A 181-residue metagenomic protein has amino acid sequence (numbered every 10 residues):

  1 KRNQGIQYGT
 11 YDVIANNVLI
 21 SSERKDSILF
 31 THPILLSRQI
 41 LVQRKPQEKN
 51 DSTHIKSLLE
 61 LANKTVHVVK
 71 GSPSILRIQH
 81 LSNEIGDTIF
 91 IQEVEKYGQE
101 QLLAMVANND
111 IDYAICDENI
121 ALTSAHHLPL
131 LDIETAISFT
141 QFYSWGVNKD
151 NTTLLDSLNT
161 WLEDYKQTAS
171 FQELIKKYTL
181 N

Functional and structural regions predicted by a protein language model:
K1, V13, L19-E23, Q47-K49 (+5 more regions): Solvent-exposed loop/turn segments at secondary-structure junctions within structured extracellular/periplasmic domains
K1, V68-V69, T88-Q99: Short beta-strand-to-loop elements that line the ligand-binding cleft of bilobed periplasmic-binding protein-like
K1-D12, S27-L29, Y97-I115, N119: Short helices/loops that flank or line small-molecule/ion binding pockets
K1-E60, P129-F139: Acidic, polar ligand-binding/catalytic clefts
I34-Q43, E48, Q99-E100, E118 (+2 more regions): Periplasmic-binding protein-like
K56-I75: Short loop->beta-strand "edge-of-pocket" segments that line small-molecule binding or catalytic clefts across diverse
S74-K96, H126-H127, K176, L180: Ligand-binding cleft/hinge of the Venus flytrap
L162-Y178: Periplasmic-binding protein-like
